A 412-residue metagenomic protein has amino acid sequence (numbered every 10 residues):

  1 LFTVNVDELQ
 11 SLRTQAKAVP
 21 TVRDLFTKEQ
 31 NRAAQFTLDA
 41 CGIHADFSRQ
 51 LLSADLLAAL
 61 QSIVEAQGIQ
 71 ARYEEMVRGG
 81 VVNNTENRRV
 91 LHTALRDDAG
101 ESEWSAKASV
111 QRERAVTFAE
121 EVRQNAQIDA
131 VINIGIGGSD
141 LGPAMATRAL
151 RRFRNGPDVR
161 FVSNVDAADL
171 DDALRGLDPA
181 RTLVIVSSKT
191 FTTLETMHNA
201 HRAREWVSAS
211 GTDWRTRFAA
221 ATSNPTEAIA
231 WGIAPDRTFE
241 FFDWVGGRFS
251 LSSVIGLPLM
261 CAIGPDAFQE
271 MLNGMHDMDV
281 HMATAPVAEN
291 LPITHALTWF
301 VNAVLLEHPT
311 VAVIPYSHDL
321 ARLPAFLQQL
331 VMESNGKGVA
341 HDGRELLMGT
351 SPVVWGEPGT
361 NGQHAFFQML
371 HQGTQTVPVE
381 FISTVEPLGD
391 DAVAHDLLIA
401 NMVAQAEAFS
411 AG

Functional and structural regions predicted by a protein language model:
F2-E8, R13-N125, D129, L397-A411: Extended, charge-enriched "interface" segments that sit outside catalytic cores
E101-R123, A146-R148, R152-L183: Glycine-rich oxoanion-binding loops at beta->alpha junctions
T117-D129, A173-T182, W299-P309, L370-Q375: Glycine-rich phosphate/diphosphate-binding loops that line cofactor/substrate pockets in enzymes
A130-I132, L183, A219, A312: Conserved beta-strand elements of the Class I
G135: An amphipathic, basic-hydrophobic helix/alpha-beta surface used to engage anionic, phosphate-rich ligands or surfaces
L141-G156, G176-D178, H198-S208, G232-T238: A glycine- and small-aliphatic-rich helix-loop capping segment at beta-alpha/alpha-beta transitions that lines
G142, A146, D169-L170, V186-V207 (+2 more regions): Extended, hydrophobic alpha-helical segments in both membrane/secreted and soluble proteins
N199, W206-D391: Active-site phosphate/pyrophosphate-binding segments
